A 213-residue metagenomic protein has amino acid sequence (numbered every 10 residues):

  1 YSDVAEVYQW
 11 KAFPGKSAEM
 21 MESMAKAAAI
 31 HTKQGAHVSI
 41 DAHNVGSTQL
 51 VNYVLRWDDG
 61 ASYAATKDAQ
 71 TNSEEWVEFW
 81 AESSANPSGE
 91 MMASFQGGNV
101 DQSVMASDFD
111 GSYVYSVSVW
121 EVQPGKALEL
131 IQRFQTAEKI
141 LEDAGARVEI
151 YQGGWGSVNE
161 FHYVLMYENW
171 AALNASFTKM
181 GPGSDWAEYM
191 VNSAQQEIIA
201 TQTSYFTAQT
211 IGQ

Functional and structural regions predicted by a protein language model:
Y1-Q213: Short S/T/G/P-rich N-terminal loop/turn motif that feeds into the first structured element of a domain
